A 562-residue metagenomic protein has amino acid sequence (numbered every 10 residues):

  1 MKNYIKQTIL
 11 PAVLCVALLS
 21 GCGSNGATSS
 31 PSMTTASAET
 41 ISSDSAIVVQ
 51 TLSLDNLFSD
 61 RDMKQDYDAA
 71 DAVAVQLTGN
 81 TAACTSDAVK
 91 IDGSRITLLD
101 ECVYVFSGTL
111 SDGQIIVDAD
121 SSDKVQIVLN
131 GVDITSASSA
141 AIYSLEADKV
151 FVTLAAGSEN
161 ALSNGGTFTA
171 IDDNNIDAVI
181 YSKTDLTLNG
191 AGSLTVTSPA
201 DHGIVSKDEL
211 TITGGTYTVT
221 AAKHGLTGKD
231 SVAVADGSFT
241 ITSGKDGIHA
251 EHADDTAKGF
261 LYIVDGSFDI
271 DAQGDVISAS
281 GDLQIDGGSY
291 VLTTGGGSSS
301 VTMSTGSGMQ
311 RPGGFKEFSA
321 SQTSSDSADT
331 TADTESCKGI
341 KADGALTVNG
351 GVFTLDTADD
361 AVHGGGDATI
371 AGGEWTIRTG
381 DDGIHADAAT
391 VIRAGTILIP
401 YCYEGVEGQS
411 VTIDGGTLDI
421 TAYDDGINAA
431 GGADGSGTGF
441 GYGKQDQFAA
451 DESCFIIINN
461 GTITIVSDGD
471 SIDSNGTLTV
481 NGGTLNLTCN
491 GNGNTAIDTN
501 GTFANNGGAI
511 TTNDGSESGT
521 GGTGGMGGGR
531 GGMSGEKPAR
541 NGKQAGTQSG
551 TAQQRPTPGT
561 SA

Functional and structural regions predicted by a protein language model:
Y4-A562: A composition-driven surface/loop motif
